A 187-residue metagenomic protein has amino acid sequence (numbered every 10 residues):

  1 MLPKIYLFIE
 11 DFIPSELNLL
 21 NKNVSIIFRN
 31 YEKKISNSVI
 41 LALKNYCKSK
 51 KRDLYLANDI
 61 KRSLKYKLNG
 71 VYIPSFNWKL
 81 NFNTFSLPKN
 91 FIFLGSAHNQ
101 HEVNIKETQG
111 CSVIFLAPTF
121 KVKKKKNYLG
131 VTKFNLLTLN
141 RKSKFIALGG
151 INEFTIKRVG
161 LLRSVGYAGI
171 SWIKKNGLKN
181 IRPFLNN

Functional and structural regions predicted by a protein language model:
M1-P14, N30-E32, F93-G95, F145-I146 (+1 more regions): Active-site mouth loops of central-metabolism enzymes
K4-Y6, S25, I92, S112-V113 (+2 more regions): Structural motif
F12-N18, N81-F82, Q100-K106, F134: Short, charged beta->alpha transition segments
P14-E16, K22-S86: N-terminal active-site wall of soluble small-molecule enzyme domains
L17, L54-I73, G95-G110, L139-I146 (+2 more regions): Catalytic cores of alpha/beta
L19, E32, F91, G110-S112: Inter-domain helical "communication" segments and dimerization helices that couple sensory or membrane-embedded modules
V39-Y55, W78, N83-N99, N127-N152 (+1 more regions): Alpha-helix-loop-beta-strand connector modules within alpha/beta enzyme cores
V71-T84, F115-G130, I151-N187: Glycine-rich phosphate-binding active-site loops on the catalytic face of alpha/beta enzymes
